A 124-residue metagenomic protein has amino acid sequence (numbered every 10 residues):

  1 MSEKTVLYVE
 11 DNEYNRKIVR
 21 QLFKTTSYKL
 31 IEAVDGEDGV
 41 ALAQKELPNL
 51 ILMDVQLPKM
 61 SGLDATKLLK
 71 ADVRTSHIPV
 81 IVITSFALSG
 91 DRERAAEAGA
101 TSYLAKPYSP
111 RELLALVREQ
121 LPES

Functional and structural regions predicted by a protein language model:
E10: Conserved acidic carboxylate
E13-I31, Q120: Two-component/phosphorelay signaling modules centered on CheY-like receiver
A33-V34, L57-M60, L69, I78 (+1 more regions): Hydrophobic residue at a beta-alpha junction that N-caps the helix immediately following a catalytic beta-strand/loop
E46-L52, L57: Active-site beta3 strand of CheY-like receiver
Y108-V117: C-terminal output helix
